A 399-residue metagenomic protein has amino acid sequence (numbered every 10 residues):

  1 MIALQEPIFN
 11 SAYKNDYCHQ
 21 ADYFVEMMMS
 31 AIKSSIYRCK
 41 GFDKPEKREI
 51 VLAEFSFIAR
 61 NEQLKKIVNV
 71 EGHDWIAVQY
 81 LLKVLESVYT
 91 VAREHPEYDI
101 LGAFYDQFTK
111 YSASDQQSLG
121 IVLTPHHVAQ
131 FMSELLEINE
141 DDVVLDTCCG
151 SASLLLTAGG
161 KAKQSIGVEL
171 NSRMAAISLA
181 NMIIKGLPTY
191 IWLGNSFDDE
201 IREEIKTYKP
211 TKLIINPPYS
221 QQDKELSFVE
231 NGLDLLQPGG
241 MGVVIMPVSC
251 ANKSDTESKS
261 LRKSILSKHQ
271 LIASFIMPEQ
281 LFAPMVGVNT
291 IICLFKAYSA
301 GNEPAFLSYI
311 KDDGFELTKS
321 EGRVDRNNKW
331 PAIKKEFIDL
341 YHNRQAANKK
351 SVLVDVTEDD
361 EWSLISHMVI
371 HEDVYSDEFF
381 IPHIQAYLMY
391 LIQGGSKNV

Functional and structural regions predicted by a protein language model:
M1: Conserved active-site motif detector
L4-S112: Long recognition/docking surfaces used for binding and targeting
E54, L193, I276-Q280: A generic structural motif
E94, V168-E169, N327: Hydrophobic alpha-helical scaffolding
D115-Q222, L226-S227, D234-L235, G239 (+1 more regions): Conserved S-adenosyl-L-methionine
T207, I214-V399: A conserved structural/catalytic subdomain of Rossmann-like adenosyl-cofactor enzymes
